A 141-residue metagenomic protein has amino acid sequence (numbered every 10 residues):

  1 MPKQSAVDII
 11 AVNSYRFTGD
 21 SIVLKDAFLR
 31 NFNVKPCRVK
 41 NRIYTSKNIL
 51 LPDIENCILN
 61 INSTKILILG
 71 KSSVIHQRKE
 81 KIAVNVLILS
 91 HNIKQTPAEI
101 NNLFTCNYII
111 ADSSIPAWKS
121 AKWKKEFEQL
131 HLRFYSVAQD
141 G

Functional and structural regions predicted by a protein language model:
P2, D8-G141: Extracytosolic and intramembrane catalytic regions of membrane-associated proteins in envelope/secretory systems
